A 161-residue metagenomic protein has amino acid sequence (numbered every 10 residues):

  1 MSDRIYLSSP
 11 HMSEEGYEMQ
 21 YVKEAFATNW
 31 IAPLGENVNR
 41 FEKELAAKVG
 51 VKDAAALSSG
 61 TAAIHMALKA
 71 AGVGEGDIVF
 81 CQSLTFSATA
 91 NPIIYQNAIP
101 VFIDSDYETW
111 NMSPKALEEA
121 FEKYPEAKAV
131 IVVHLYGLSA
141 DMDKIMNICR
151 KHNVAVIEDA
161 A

Functional and structural regions predicted by a protein language model:
M1-A70, G74, Q96, E118 (+2 more regions): Conserved PLP-binding active-site segment in aminotransferase class I/II-type PLP enzymes
E14, W30-P33, F102-D104, T109 (+1 more regions): Pocket-edge positions in alpha/beta enzyme catalytic cores
Q20, H65, A90-N91, A140-D143: Alpha-helical elements of the RecA-like P-loop NTPase motor core of helicases
V38-N39, F86, M142: Generic non-transmembrane alpha-helix signal with a bias for helix starts/N-cap capping motifs
A55, F80, V101, A155-I157: Structural detector of well-ordered beta-strand residues that form the stable sheet scaffold of enzyme domains
S59, L84, L135: Flexible loop residues that form catalytic and substrate-binding hotspots at small-molecule/glycan-binding clefts
H65-K123, I131: Conserved PLP-anchoring active-site segment centered on the Schiff-base-forming lysine
E108-A161: Active-site phosphate-binding strand-loop segment of PLP-dependent enzymes
